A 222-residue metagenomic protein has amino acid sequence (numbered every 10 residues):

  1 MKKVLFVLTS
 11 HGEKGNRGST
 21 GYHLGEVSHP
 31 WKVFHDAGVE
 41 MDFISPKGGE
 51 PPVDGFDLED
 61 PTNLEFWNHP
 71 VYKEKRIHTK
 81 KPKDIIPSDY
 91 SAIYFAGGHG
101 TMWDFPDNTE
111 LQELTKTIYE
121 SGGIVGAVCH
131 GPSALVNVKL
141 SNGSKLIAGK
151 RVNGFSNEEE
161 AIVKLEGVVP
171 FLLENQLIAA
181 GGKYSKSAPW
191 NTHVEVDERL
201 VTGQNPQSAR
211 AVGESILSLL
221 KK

Functional and structural regions predicted by a protein language model:
M1-S121, S133-K222: Extended, subdomain-level signal for the structured scaffold at the beginning of enzyme domains
V125-G126: Conserved, well-structured core segments that form or line functional sites
C129: Alpha-helical segment proximal to the catalytic Tyr-Lys
